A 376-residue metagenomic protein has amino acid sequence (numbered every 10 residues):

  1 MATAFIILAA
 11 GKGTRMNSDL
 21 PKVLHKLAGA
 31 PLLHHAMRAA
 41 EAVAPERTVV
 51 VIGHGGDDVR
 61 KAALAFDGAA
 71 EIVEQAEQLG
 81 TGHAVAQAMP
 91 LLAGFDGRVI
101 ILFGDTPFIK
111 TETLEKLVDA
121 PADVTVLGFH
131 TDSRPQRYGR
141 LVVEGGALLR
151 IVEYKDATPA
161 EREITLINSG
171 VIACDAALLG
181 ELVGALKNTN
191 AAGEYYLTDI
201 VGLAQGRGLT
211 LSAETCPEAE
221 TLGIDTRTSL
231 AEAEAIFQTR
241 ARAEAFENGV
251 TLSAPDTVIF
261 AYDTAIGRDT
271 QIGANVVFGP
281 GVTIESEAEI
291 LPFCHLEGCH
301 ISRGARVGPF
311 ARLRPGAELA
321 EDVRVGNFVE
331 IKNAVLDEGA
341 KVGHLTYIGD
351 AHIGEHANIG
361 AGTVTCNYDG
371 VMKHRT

Functional and structural regions predicted by a protein language model:
M1-S18: N-terminal nucleotide-binding beta1-loop-alpha1 segment
A4, P31-D119: Conserved N-terminal catalytic core of the sugar/cofactor nucleotidyltransferase
F5-I7, V49-V50, I101, V124-L127 (+1 more regions): Structural beta-sheet core signal
M16-L20, D369-V371: Conserved catalytic-core motifs of eukaryotic protein kinase domains, centered on the activation segment
D19-A36: Short catalytic helix/loop segments, enriched in acidic residues and glycine and frequently bearing histidine
D57, I109-A191, T198: Conserved core of the sugar-phosphate nucleotidyltransferase
T165-G267: Conserved alpha/beta core of the MobA/IspD/sugar-nucleotide pyrophosphorylase nucleotidyltransferase superfamily
T251-T376: Structural signal for interior beta-strand "rungs" in well-ordered beta-sheet cores of soluble enzyme domains
